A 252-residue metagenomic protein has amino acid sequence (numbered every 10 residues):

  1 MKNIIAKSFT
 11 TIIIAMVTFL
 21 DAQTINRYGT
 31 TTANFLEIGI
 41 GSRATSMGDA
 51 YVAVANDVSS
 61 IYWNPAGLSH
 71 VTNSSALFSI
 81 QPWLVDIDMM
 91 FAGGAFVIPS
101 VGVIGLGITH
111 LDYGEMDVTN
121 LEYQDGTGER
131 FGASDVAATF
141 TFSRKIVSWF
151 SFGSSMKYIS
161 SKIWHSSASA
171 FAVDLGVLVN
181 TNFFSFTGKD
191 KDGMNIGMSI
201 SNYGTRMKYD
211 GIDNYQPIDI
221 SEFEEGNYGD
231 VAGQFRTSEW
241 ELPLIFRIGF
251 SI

Functional and structural regions predicted by a protein language model:
M1-I25: Bacterial Sec-dependent N-terminal signal peptides
Q23-T45, Q81, D88-I252: Outer-membrane beta-barrel porins/channels
D49-V52, S74-W83: Short strand-turn segments of transmembrane beta-barrel domains in outer membranes, especially the first one or two
V52, L68, W83-L84, F183: Short polar/acidic secondary-structure junctions
A53-N56, G128-R130: Short, flexible loop segments at the rims of nucleotide/cofactor-binding pockets, characterized by
N56, T72, I87-D88, V136: Short, basic and Ser/Thr-rich N-terminal targeting/leader segments
S59-H70: N-terminal periplasmic accessory domains that precede and gate Gram-negative outer-membrane beta-barrel machines
